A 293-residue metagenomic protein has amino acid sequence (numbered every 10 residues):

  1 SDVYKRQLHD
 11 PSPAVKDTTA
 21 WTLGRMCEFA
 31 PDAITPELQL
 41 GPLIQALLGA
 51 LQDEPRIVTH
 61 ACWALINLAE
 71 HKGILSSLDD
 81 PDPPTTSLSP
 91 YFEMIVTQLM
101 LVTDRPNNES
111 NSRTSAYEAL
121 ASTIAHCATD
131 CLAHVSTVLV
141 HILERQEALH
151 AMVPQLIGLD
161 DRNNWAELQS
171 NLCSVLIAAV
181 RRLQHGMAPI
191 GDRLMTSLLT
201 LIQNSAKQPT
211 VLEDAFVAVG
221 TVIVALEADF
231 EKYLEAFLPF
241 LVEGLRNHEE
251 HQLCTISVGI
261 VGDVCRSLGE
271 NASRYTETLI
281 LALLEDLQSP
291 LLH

Functional and structural regions predicted by a protein language model:
S1, K5-H293: Karyopherin-beta/Importin-beta family HEAT-repeat alpha-solenoid scaffold
